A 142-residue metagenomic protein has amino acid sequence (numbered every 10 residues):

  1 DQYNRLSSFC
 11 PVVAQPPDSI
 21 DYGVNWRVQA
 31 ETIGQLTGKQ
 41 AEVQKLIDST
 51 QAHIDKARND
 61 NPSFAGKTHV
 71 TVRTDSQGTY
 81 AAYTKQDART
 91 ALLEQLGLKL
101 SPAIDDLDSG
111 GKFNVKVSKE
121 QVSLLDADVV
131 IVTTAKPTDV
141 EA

Functional and structural regions predicted by a protein language model:
D1-A14, N61-P62, T68, A81-A142: Binding-cleft/active-site segments that stabilize strongly anionic ligands or cofactors
P11-Q77: Extracytoplasmic substrate-binding proteins
